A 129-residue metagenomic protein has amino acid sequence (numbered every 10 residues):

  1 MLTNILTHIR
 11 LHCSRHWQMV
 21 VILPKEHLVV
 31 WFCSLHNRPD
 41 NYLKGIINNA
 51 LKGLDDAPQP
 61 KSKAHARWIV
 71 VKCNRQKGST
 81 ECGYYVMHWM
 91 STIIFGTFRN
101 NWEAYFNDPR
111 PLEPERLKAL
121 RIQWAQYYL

Functional and structural regions predicted by a protein language model:
M1-L129: Cysteine protease-like catalytic core of ubiquitin/ubiquitin-like
